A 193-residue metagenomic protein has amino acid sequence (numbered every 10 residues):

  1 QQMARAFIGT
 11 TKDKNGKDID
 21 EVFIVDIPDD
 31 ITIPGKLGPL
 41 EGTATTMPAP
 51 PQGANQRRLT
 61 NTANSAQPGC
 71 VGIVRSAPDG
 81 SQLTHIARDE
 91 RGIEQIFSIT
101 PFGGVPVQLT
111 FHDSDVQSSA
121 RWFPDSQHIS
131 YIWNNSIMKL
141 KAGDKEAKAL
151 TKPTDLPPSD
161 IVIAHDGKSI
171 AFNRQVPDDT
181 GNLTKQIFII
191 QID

Functional and structural regions predicted by a protein language model:
Q1-D193: Sequence signature of WD/YWTD-type beta-propeller architectures
